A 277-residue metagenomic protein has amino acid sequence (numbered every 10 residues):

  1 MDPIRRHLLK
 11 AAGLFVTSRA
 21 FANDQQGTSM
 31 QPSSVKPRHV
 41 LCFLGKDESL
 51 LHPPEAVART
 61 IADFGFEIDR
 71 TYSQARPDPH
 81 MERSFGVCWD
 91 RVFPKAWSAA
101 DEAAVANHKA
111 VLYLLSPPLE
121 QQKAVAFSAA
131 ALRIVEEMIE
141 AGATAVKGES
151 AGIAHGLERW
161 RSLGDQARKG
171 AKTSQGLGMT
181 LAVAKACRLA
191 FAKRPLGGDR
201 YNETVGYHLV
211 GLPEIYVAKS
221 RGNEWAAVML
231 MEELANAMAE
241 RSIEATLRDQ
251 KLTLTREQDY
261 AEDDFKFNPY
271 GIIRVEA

Functional and structural regions predicted by a protein language model:
M1, R19-S33: C-terminal segment of N-terminal export signals and the immediately downstream linker at the start of the mature
M1-H7: N-terminal secretory signal peptides
H7-D24: N-terminal export signals
G27-E48: N-terminal alpha-helical "arm" segments
E48-A103: N-terminal low-complexity, intrinsically disordered segments
A62-T71, R133-K147, N236-T246: Structural alpha-beta junctions
E82-A182: Internal, hydrophobic cores of structured domains that mediate oligomerization or house catalytic pockets within large
I153-D249, E257-Q258, E262-A277: Aromatic/basic-lined ligand-recognition segments that form π-stacking hydrophobic pockets flanked by Lys/Arg to engage
